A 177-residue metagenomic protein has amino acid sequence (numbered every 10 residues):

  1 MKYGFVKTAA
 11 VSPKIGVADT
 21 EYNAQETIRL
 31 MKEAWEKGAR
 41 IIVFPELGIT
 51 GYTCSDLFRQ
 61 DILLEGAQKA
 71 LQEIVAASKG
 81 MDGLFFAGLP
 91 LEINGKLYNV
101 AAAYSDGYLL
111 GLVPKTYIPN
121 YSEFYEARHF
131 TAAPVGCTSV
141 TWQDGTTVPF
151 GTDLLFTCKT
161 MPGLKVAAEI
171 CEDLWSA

Functional and structural regions predicted by a protein language model:
M1-A177: Enzyme catalytic cores with a strong preference for nitrogen-chemistry domains
